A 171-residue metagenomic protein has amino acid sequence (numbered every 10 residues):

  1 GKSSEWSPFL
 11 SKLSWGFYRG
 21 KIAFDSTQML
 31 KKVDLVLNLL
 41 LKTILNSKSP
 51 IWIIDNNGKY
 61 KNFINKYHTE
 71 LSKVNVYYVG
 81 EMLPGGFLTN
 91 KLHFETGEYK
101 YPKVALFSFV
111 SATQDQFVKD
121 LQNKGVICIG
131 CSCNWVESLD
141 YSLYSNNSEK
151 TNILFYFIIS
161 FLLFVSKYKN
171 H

Functional and structural regions predicted by a protein language model:
G1-N170: Ribosome large-subunit tunnel/peptidyl-transferase-proximal elements
